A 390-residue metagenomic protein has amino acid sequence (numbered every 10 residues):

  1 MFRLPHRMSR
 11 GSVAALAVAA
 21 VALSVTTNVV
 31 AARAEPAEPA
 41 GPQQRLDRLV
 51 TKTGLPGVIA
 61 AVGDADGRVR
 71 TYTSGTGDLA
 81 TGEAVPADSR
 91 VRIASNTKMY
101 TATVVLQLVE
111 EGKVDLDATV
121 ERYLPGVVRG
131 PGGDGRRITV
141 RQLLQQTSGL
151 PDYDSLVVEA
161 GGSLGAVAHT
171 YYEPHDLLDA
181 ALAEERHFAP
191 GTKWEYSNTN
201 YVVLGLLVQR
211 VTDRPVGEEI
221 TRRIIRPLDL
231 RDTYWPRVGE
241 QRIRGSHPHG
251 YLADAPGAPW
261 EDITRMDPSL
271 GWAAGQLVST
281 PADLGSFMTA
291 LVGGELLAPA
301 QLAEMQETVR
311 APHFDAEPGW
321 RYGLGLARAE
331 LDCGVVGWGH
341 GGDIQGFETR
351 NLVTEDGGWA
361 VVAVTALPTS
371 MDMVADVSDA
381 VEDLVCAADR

Functional and structural regions predicted by a protein language model:
M1-E35: Secretory targeting and sorting signals
F2-H6, A31-T73, T212, P259-R390: Catalytic loop of the DD-peptidase/beta-lactamase superfamily, centered on the K-T-G motif and neighboring
E38, P42, I93, T97 (+4 more regions): Hydrophobic (often cysteine-bearing) scaffold residues that line and stabilize catalytic clefts of nucleotide/cofactor
L46, A60, D66-G67, K98-T101 (+8 more regions): Residue-level preference for non-acidic, small/hydrophobic
T53-P56, A80-R141, F188-S197, W272: Short active-site loop at a secondary-structure junction that contains or immediately precedes the catalytic residue(s)
T71, A80-E83, D152-D154, V335: Short, solvent-exposed loop/turn elements at domain surfaces
G77-L79, S148-G149: Solvent-exposed coil/turn segments that connect beta secondary-structure elements in extracytoplasmic/periplasmic
P131-V336: Short, surface-exposed loop or secondary-structure junction motifs that flank catalytic or metal-binding residues
